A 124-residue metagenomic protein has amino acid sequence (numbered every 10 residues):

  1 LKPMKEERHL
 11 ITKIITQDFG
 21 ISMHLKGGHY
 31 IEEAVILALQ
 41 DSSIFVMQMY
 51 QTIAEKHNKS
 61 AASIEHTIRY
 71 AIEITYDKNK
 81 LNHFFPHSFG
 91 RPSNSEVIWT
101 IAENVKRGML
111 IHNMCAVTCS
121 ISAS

Functional and structural regions predicted by a protein language model:
L1-Q51: AAA+ P-loop NTPase domains with strong preference for DNA replication initiators and clamp-loader complexes
K2-L10, I14, I111-S124: Charged, low-complexity, intrinsically disordered terminal regions
V35-L39, F45, T67, K78 (+1 more regions): General "foldedness" signal
T52-K56: An accessory alpha-helical subdomain
H57, H66-E73, N79-I121: C-terminal engagement/docking regions of AAA+ P-loop ATPases
A62: Recognition helix of helix-turn-helix DNA-binding domains
